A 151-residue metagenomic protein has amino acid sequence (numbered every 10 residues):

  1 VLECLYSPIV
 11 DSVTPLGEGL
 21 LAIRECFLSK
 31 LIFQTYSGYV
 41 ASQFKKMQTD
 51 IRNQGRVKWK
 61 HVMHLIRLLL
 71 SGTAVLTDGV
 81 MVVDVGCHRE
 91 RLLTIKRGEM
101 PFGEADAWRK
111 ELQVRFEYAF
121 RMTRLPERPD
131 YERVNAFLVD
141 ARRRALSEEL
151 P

Functional and structural regions predicted by a protein language model:
V1-E3: Metal-dependent nucleotidyltransferase catalytic core
P8-R144: Conserved nucleotidyltransferase catalytic core and NTase-mimicking acidic/glycine-rich helix/loop elements in nucleic
